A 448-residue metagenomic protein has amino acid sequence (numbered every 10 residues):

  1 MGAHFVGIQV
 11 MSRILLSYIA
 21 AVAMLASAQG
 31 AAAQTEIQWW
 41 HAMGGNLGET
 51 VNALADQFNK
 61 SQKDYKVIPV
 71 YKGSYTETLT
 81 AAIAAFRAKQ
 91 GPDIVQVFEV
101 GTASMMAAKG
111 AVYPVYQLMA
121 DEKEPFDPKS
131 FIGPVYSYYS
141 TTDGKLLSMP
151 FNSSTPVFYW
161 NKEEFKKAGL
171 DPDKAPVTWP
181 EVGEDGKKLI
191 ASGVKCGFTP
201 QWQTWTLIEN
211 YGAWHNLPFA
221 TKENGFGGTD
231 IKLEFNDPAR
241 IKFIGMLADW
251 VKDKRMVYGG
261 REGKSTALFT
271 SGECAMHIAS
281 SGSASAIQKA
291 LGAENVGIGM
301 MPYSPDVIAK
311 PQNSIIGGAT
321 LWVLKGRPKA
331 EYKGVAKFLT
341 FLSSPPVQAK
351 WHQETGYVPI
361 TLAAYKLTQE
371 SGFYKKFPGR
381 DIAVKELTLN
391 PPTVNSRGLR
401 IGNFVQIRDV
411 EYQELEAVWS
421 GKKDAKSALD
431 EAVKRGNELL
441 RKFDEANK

Functional and structural regions predicted by a protein language model:
A53, Q57-F131, K167-D171, V177 (+3 more regions): Extracytoplasmic "Venus flytrap"/periplasmic binding protein-like
S61, A88, K166-A168, I241 (+5 more regions): Extracytoplasmic/periplasmic substrate-recognition and gating elements
A84, P92-D93, E124-E164, C196 (+2 more regions): A structural signal for short loop-to-beta-strand junctions that line the ligand-binding cleft of periplasmic/secreted
F98-V157, G183, E209-A213, G297-M300 (+2 more regions): Hinge/lid segment of periplasmic solute-binding proteins
Y116-F131, A175, L217-K242, K289-A290 (+4 more regions): Short, solvent-exposed loop/beta-turn-alpha elements that line the ligand-binding surface or hinge of extracytoplasmic
T141-F151, P156, P180-K232, C274: Extracytoplasmic/periplasmic solute-binding protein
G183-L189, F226-G259: Glycine-centered hinge/linker elements that transmit conformational signals in sensory and ligand-binding systems
G299, Q353-Q413, A417, E445-K448: Long, aromatic- and glycine/proline-rich binding clefts that accommodate carbohydrate-like moieties
